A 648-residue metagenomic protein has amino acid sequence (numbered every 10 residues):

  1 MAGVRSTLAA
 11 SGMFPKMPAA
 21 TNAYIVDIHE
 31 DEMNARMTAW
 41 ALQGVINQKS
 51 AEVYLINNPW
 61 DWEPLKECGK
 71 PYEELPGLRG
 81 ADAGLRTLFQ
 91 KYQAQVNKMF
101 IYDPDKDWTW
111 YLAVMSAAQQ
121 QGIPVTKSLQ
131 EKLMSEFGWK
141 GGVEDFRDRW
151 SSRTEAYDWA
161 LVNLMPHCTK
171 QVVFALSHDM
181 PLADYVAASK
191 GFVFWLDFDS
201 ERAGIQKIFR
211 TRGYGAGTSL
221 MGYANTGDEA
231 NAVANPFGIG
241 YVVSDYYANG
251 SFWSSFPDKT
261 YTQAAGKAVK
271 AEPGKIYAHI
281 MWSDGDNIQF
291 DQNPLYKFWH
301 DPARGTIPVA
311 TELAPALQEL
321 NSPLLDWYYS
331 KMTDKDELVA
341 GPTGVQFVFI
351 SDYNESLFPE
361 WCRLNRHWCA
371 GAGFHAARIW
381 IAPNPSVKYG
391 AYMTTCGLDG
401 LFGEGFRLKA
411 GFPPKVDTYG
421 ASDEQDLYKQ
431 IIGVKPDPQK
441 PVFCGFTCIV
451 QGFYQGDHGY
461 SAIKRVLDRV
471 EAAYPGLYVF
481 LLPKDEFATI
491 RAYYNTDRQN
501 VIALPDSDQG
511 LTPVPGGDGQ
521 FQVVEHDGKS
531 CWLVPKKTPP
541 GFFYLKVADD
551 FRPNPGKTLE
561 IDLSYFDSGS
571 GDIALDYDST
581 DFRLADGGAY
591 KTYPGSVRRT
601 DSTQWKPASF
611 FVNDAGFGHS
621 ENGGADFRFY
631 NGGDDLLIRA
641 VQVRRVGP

Functional and structural regions predicted by a protein language model:
M1-S251: Preference for solvent-exposed, low-hydrophobicity sequence contexts
E201-V233, L357-G420: Catalytic domains of cell-wall/extracellular-matrix polysaccharide-remodeling enzymes, centered on de-N-acetylation
A248-Y329: Active-site beta->alpha N-cap acidic-glycine motif
A278, W282-Y296, P302-T306, A316 (+2 more regions): Catalytic grooves of carbohydrate-active enzymes
A492-R552, D581, D586-Y590: Glycan-recognition and processing domains
S564-S570, D578, N613-A615: Solvent-exposed strand-to-loop "edge" motifs in beta-rich extracellular domains
F582-E621: Extracellular carbohydrate recognition and processing domains and analogous Trp-centered ligand-binding platforms
F627-D635: Short beta-strand-plus-loop segments that form exposed binding edges in beta-rich domains
